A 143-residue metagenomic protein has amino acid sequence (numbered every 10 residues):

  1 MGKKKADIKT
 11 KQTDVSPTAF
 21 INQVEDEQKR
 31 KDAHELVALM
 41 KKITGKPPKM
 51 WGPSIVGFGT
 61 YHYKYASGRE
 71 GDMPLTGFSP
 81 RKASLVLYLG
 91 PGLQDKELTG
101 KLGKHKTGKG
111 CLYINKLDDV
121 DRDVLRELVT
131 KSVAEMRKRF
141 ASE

Functional and structural regions predicted by a protein language model:
M1-E143: Charge-dense, helix-prone N-terminal extensions
